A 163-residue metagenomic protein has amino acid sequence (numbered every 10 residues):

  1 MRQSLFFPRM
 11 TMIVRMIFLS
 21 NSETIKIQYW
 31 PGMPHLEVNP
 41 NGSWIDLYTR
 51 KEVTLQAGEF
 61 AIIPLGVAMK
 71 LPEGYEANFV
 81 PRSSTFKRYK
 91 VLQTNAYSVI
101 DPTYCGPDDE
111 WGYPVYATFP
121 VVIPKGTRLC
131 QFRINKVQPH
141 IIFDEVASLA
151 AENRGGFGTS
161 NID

Functional and structural regions predicted by a protein language model:
R2, F6-D163: DUTPase catalytic domain/fold
